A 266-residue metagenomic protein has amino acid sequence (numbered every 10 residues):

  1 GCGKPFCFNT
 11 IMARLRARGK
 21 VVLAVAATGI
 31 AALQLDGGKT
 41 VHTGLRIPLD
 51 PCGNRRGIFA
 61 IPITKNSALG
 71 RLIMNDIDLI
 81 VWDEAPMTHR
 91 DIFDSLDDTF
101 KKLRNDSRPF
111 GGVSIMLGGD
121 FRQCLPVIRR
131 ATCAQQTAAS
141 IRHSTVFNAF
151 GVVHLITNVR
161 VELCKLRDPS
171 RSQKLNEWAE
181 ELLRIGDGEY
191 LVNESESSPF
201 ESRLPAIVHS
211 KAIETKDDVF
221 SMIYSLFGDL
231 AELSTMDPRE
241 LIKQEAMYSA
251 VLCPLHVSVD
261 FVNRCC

Functional and structural regions predicted by a protein language model:
G1-C266: RecA-like helicase/translocase P-loop NTPase motor core
